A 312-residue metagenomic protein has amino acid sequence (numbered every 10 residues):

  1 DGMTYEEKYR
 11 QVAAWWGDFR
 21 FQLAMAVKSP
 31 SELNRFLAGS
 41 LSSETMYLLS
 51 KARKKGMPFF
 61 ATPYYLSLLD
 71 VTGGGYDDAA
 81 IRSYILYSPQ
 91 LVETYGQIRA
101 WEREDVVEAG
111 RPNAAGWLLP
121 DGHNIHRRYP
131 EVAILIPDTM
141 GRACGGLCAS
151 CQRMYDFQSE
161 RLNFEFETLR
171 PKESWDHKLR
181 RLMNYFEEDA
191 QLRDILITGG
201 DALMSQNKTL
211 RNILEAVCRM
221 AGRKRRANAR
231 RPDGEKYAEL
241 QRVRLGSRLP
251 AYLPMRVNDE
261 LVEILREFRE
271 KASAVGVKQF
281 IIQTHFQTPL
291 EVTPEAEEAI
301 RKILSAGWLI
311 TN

Functional and structural regions predicted by a protein language model:
D1-Y129: Flexible, acidic/Gly-rich N-terminal and inter-domain linker regions that tether and position cofactor-handling modules
M46-S50, I195-G199, H285: Glycine- and acidic
A61, L118-D156: N-terminal pre-triad scaffold of radical SAM enzymes
Y129-A133, L147, D189-T198, V243-G246: Glycine-rich, often proline-containing surface loops adjacent to acidic residues and nearby aromatics that form
G141-C144, Q158, A202-M204, P289: Short strand->helix junction
A143, M154-I195, N212-E215, R219-R223: Conserved alpha-helical substructure of the radical SAM core
G146-S150, S159-N163, P294-A296: A short secondary-structure junction signal
L179-E187, G200-N312: Conserved AdoMet/S-adenosylmethionine-binding subsite of the radical SAM
